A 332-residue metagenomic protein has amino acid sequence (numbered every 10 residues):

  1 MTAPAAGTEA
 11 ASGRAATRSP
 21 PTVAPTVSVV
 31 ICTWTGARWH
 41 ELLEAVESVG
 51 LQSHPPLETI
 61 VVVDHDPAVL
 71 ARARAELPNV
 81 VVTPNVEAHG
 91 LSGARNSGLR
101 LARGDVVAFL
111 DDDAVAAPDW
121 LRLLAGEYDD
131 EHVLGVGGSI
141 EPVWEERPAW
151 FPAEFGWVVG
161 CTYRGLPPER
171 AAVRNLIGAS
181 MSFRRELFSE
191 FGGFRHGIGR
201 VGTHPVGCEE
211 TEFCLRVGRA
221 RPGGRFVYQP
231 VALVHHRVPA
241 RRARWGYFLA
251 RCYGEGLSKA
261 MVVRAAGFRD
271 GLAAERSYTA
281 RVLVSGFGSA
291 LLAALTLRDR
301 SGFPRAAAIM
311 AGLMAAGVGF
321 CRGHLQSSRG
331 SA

Functional and structural regions predicted by a protein language model:
M1-S48: N-proximal low-complexity "stem/linker" segments adjacent to membrane-targeting elements
V46-P56: Short, acidic, metal-binding catalytic loop of nucleotide-sugar glycosyltransferases
N85-A102: Glycine-rich, basic loop-to-helix element that forms the pyrophosphate-binding segment of sugar-nucleotide handling
V107: Short aromatic/hydrophobic "clamp" motif used to bind/position activated sugar donors
D119-F151: Conserved donor NDP-sugar-binding/catalytic core segment of glycosyltransferases
G138, E154-V173: Short, flexible, basic/aromatic active-site loop/helix in glycosyltransferases
G178-F183, L187-F191, G199-A232: A short, conserved alpha-helix in the catalytic core of glycosyltransferases
A250-G254, F268-A332: Non-catalytic, C-terminal membrane-associated alpha-helical segments of glycosyltransferases
